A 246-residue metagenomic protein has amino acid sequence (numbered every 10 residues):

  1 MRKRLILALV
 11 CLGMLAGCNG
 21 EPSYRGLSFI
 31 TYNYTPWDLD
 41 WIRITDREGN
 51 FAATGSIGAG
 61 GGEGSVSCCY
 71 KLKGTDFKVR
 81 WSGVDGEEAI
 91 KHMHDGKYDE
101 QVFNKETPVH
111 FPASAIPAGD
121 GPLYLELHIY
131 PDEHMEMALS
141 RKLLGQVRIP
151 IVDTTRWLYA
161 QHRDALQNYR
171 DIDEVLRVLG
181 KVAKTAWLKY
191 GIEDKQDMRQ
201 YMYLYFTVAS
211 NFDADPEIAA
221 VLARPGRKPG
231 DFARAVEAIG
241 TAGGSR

Functional and structural regions predicted by a protein language model:
M1-I6: Bacterial N-terminal signal peptides that target proteins for export
L9-C11: Hydrophobic alpha-helical targeting segments used for export or membrane insertion
M14-G17: C-terminal motif of bacterial Sec signal peptides marking the signal peptidase cleavage site
G20-Y24, G86-R246: Intrinsically disordered, low-complexity segments enriched in small/polar residues
L27-F29, T75-F77, L125: Residue-level detector of short, conserved catalytic/binding motifs and their immediate flanks
L27-W37: Structural motif
P36-D46: Short, ordered, surface-exposed loop/turn motifs in non-cytosolic proteins
I44-E88: Tryptophan-paired
